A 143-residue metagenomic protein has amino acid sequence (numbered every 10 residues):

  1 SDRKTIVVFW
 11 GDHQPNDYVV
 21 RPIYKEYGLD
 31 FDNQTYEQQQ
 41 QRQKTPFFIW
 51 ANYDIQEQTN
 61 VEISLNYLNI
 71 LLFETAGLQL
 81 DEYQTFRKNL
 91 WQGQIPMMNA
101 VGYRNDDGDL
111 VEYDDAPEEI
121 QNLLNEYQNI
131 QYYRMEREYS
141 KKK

Functional and structural regions predicted by a protein language model:
S1-K143: Solvent-exposed soluble domains appended to multi-pass membrane proteins
